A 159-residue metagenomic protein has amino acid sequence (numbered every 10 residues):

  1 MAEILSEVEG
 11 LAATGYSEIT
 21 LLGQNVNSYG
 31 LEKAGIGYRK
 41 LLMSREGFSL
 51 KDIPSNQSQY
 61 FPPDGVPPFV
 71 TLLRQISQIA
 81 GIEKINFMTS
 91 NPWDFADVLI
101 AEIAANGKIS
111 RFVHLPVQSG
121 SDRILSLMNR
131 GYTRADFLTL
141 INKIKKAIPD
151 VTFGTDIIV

Functional and structural regions predicted by a protein language model:
M1-A2, Q24: Hydrophobic, well-structured modules enriched for small/aliphatic residues and gly/pro motifs, marking either
A2-E3, E7-L11, Y16: Conserved SAM/SAH cofactor-binding pocket of Class I
A12-V159: Conserved SAM/AdoMet-binding glycine-rich loop
